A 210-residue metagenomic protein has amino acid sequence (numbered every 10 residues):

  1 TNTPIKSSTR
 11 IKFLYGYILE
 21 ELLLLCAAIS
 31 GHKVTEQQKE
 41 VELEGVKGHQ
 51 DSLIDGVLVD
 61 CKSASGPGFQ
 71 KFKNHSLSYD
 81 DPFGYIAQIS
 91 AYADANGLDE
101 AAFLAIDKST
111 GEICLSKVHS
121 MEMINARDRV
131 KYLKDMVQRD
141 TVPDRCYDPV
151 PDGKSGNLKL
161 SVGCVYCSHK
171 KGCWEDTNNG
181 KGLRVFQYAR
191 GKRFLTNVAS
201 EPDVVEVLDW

Functional and structural regions predicted by a protein language model:
T1-L58, S65-Y79, F83, Q187: Metal-dependent nuclease catalytic cores that hydrolyze phosphodiester bonds in DNA/RNA, characterized by
G16, E20, Y85-I89, A126 (+1 more regions): A structural signal for well-ordered alpha-helical scaffolds and beta->alpha junctions
E40-L43, A64, D107-S109, M121: Short, solvent-exposed coil/turn elements at secondary-structure transition points
L53, V57-C61, E100-A105: A structural signal for short, well-ordered beta-strand segments and their strand-loop junctions that often border
D81-A95: Membrane-associated lipid acylation/remodeling enzymes share a hydrophobic transmembrane-juxtamembrane segment
A91, A95-W210: Metal-dependent nuclease catalytic regions and adjoining charged, substrate-binding loops involved in nucleic-acid end
